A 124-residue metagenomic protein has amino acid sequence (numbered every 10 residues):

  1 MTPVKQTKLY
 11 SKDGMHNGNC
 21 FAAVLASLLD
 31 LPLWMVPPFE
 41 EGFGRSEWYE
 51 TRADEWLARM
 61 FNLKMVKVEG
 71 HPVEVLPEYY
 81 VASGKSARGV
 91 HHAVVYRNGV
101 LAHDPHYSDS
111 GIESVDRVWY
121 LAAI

Functional and structural regions predicted by a protein language model:
M1-F61: Active-site nucleophile-adjacent alpha helix/oxyanion-hole segment immediately C-terminal to the catalytic cysteine
P3, A58-G70, V100-D104, G111: Short secondary-structure junctions
K8, E47, P77-E78, V94 (+1 more regions): Intrinsically disordered, low-complexity segments enriched in small/polar residues
L28-L29, H71-V73, A123-I124: Extracellular and analogous surface-interaction loops
D30-L33, N98-A102: Short, flexible N-terminal segments of the mature chain
K67-R97: Active-site-adjacent substructure of cysteine-protease-like catalytic cores
V100-I124: Noncatalytic regulatory segments and standalone regulatory/sensor domains
